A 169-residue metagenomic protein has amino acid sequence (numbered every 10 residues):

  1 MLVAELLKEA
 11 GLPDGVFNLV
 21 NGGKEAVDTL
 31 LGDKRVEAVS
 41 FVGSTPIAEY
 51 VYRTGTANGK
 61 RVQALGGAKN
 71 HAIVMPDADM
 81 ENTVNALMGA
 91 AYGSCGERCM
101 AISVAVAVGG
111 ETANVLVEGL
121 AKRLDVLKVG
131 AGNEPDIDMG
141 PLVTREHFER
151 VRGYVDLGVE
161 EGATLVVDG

Functional and structural regions predicted by a protein language model:
M1-V27: PLP-dependent aminotransferase-like
V16, K34, A38, S44-G169: ALDH superfamily catalytic-core signature
N21-T29, G43-Y50: Beta-loop-alpha module in the N-terminal Rossmann-like domain of NAD(P)-dependent dehydrogenases, especially those
